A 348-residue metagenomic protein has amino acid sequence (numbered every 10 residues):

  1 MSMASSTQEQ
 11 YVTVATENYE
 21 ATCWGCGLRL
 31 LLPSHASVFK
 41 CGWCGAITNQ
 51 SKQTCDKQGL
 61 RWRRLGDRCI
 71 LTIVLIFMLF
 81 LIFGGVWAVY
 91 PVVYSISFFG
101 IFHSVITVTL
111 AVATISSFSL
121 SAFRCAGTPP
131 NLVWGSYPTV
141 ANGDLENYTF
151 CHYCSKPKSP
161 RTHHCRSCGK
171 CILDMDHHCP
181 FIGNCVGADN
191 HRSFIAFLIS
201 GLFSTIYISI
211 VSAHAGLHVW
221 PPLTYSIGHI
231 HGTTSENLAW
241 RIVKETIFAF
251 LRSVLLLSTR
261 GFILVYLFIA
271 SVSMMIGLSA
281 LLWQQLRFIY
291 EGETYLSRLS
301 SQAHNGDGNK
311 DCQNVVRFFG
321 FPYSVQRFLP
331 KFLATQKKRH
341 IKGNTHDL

Functional and structural regions predicted by a protein language model:
M1-L348: Membrane-associated feature with strongest affinity for ZDHHC
